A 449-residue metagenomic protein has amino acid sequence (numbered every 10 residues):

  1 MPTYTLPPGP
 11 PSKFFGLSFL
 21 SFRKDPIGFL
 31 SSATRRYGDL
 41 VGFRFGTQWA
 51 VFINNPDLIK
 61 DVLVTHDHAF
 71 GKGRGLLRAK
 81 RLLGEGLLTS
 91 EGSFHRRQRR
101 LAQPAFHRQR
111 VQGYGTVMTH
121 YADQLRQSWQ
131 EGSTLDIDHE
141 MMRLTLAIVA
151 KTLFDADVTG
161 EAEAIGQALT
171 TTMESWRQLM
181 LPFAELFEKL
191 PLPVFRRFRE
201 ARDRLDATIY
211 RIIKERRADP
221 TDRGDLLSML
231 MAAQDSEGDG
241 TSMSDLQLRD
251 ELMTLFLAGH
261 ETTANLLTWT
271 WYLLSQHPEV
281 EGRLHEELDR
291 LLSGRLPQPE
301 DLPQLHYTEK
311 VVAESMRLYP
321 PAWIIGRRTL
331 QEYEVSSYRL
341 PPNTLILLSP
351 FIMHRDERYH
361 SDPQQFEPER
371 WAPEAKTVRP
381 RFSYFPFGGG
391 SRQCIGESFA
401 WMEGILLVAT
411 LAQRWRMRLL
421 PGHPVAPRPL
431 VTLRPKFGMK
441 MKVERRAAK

Functional and structural regions predicted by a protein language model:
M1-R97, Q112, T116-Q124, L144 (+7 more regions): N-terminal membrane-proximal hinge/A-helix region immediately C-terminal to the signal-anchor transmembrane segment
P2-P7, G71-A79, S90, F94 (+3 more regions): Cytochrome P450 heme-thiolate monooxygenase catalytic core
Y4-L6, S31-T34, A122, T170-T171 (+3 more regions): Cytochrome P450 proximal C-terminal region
L17-G38, A207, R211, R295-S336 (+1 more regions): Conserved cytochrome P450 K-helix E-x-x-R motif and the immediately C-terminal K′/meander segment
R108-V111, D219-T221, P299-H306, C394-G396: Conserved, non-catalytic sequence blocks in retroelement Pol enzymes and Pol-derived host proteins
T262-E281, H285-E287, S398-Q413: Cytochrome P450 catalytic-core helices
L348-K376: Conserved cytochrome P450 K-helix/beta-meander segment immediately N-terminal to the heme-binding cysteine loop
